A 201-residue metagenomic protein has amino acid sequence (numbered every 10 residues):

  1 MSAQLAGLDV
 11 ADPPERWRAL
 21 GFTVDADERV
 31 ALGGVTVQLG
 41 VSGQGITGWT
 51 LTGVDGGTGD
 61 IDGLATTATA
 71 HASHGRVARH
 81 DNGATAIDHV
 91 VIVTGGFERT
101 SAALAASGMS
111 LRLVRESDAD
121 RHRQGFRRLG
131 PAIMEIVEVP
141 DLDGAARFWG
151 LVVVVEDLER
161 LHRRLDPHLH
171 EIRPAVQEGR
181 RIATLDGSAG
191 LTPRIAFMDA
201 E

Functional and structural regions predicted by a protein language model:
M1-D12, R29-A86, R112-D143, V152 (+1 more regions): Vicinal oxygen chelate
D12-T23, F97-L111, L161: Amphipathic alpha-helical segments
V24-E28: Short linear S-[DN]-x-LW-Φ motif typified by the pepsin-like aspartic protease active-site region
G83-S117: Hydrophobic, aromatic-enriched interface-forming segments
L158-L165: Short amphipathic alpha-helices within nucleic acid-binding modules
